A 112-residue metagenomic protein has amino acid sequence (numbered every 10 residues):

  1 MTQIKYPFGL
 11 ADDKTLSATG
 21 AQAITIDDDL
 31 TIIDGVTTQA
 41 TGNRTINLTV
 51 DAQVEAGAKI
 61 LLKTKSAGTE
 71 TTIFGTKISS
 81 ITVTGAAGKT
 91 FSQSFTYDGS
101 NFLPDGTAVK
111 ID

Functional and structural regions predicted by a protein language model:
M1-F74, F91, T96-D112: Exposed extracellular interaction/assembly regions and N-terminal maturation sites
K77-K89: Terminal beta-strand-rich extracellular "head" domains that mediate receptor/glycan or other ligand binding
